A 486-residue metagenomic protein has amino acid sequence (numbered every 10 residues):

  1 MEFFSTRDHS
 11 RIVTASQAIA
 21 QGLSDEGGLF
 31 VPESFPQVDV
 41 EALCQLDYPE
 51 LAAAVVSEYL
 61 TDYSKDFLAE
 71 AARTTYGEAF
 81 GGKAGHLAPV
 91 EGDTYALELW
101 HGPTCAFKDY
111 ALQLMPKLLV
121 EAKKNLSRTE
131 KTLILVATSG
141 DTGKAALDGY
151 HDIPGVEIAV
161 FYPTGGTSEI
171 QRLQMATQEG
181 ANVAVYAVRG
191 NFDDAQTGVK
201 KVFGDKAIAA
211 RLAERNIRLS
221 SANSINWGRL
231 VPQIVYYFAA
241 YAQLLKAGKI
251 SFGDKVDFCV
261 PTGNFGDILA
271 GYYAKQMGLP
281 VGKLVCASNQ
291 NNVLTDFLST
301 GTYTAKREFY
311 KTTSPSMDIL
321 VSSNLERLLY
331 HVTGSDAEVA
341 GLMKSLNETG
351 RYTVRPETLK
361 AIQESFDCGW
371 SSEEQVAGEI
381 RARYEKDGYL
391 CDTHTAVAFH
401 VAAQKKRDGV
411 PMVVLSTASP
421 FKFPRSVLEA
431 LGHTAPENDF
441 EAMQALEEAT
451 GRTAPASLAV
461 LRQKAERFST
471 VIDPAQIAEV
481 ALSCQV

Functional and structural regions predicted by a protein language model:
M1-V486: PLP-dependent amino-acid enzyme catalytic core
